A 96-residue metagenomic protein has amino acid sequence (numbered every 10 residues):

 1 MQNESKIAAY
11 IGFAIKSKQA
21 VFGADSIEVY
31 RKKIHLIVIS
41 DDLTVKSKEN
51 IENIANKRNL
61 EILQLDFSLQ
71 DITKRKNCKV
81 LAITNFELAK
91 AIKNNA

Functional and structural regions predicted by a protein language model:
K6-L36: N-terminal first-folded block
K16, A24-E28, K46-T73: Positively charged, polar, low-complexity stretches
Q19, E61, V80-L81: A residue-level structural signature of the nucleotidyltransferase/glycosyltransferase Rossmann-like core
L36-I39, K79: Short, well-ordered secondary-structure micro-motifs within conserved domains or adaptor modules
I39-S40, T84: Small/polar loops that bind or transfer phosphate-bearing groups
D41-V45: Glycine-rich phosphate-binding loops at beta-strand->alpha-helix junctions
S68-A96: C-terminal structural segments of small proteins and small subunits
